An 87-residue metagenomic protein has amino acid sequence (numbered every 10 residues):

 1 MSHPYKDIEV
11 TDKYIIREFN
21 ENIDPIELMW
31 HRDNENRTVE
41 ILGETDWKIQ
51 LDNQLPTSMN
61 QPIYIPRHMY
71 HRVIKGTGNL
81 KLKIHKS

Functional and structural regions predicted by a protein language model:
H3-K6, K13-E18, K81-S87: Double-stranded beta-helix
D7-E9, L55, V73: Short, exposed beta-strand/loop patches in secreted or surface proteins that constitute
Y14-N34, L42, Y64-R67: Conserved short histidine dyad/triad with adjacent acidic residue
N34-T38, N79: Short, surface-exposed beta-edge/turn micro-motifs
R37-L51: A short, structured beta-strand/loop element
L51-M69: Short acidic-glycine-tyrosine-enriched beta hairpin
P66-S87: Ligand-binding loop in jelly-roll beta-barrel domains
